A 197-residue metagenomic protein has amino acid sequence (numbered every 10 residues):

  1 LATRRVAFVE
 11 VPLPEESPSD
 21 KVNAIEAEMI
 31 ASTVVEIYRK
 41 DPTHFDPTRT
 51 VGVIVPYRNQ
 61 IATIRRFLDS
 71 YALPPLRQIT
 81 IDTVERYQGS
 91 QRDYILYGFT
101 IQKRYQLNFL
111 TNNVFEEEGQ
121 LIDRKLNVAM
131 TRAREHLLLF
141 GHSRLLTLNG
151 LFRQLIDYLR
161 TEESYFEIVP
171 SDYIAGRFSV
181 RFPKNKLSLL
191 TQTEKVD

Functional and structural regions predicted by a protein language model:
L1-D69: Conserved helicase/translocase motor-coupling segment
T3-R4, Q91-Y94, A133-H136: Short glycine-/polar-rich loops that comprise or flank the Walker A/P-loop and associated switch/sensor motifs
P14, R58-I61, Y87-Q88, I101-R104 (+2 more regions): Conserved nucleotide-binding/hydrolysis micro-motifs of P-loop NTPases
A27, A31, I61, I81 (+1 more regions): Amphipathic alpha-helical transducer elements in NTP-driven molecular machines
I54, L96-G98, M130, L138: Structural motif
N59-R66, R92-D93, N149-L151: A short acidic (Asp/Glu
F67-Y97, Q102-N108, N112-V114: Conserved motor-coupling elements within RecA-like helicase/translocase cores
R104-D197: Helicase C-terminal subdomain and adjacent C-terminal extension
